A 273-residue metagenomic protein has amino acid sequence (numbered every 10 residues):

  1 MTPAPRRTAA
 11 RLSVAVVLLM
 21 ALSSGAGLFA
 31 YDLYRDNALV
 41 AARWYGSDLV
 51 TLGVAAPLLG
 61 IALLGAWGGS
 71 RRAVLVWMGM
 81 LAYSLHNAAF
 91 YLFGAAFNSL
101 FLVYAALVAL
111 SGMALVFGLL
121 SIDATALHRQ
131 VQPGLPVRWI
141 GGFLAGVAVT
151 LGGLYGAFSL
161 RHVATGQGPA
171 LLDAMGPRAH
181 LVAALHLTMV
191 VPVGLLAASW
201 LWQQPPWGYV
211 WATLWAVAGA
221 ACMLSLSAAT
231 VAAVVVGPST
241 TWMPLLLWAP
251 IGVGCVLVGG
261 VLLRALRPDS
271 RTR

Functional and structural regions predicted by a protein language model:
M1-V16: N-terminal membrane topogenic signal
A9-A10, W67-M80, W207-W215: Membrane-interfacial loop-to-transmembrane alpha-helix junctions, especially the N-terminal start
L12-S23, A105-D123, G134-R161, V182-V190: Alpha-helical transmembrane segments of multi-pass integral membrane proteins
L22, A183-R273: C-terminal transmembrane-bundle signature of multipass membrane proteins, characterized by strong activation on
A41-L49, L172-V193: A loop-to-helix transmembrane entry motif
V50-I61, L107-S121, M189-L196, P250-R264: Hydrophobic cores of alpha-helical transmembrane segments in multi-pass inner/ER membrane proteins, independent
I61-F117, A124-L135: Membrane-interface helix-loop-helix junctions at boundaries between adjacent transmembrane segments
L160-G176: Membrane-interface interhelical connector segments
